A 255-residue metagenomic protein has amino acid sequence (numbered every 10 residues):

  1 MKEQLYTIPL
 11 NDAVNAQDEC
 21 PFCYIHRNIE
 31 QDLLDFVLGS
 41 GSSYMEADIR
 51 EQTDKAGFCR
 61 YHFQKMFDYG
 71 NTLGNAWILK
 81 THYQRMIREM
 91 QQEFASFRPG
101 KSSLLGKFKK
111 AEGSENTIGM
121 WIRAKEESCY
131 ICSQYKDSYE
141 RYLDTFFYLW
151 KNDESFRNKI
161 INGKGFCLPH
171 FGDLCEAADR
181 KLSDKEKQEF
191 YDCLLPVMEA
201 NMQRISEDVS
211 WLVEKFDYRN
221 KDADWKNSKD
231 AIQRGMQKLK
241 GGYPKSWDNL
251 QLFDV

Functional and structural regions predicted by a protein language model:
M1-V255: Intrinsically disordered, low-complexity regulatory regions of eukaryotic proteins
